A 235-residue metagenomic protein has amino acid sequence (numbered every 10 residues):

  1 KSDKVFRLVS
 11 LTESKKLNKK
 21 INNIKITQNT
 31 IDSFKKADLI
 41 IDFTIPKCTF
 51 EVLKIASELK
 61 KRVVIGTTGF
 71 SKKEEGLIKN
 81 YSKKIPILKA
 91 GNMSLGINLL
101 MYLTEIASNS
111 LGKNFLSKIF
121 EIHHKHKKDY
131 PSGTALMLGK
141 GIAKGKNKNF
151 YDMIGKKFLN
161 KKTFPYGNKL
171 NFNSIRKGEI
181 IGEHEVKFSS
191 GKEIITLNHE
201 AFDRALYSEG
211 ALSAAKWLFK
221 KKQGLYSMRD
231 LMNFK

Functional and structural regions predicted by a protein language model:
S2-I31, G112-K235: C-terminal substrate-binding/catalytic lobe of Rossmann-fold NAD(P)-dependent oxidoreductases
L8, I26, V63-V64, I87: Hydrophobic beta-strand scaffold residues
S14, T68-F70, N92-M93, I122-H124: Short, ordered loop/turn segments at secondary-structure junctions
A37: An anion/phosphate-binding loop that grips the pyrophosphate of nucleotide cofactors and donors
I40-I41: N-terminal Rossmann-like NAD(P) cofactor-binding module of classical short-chain dehydrogenase/reductase
T44-I45, R176: Short glycine-/small-residue-rich Rossmann-like dinucleotide-binding loops
K47-L59, G66-K89, L95-A107: Rossmann-fold NAD(P)-binding glycine/threonine-rich loop
K89-I97, H124-P131: Short, surface-exposed loop/turn motifs that are enriched in glycine and acidic residues and include a nearby proline
